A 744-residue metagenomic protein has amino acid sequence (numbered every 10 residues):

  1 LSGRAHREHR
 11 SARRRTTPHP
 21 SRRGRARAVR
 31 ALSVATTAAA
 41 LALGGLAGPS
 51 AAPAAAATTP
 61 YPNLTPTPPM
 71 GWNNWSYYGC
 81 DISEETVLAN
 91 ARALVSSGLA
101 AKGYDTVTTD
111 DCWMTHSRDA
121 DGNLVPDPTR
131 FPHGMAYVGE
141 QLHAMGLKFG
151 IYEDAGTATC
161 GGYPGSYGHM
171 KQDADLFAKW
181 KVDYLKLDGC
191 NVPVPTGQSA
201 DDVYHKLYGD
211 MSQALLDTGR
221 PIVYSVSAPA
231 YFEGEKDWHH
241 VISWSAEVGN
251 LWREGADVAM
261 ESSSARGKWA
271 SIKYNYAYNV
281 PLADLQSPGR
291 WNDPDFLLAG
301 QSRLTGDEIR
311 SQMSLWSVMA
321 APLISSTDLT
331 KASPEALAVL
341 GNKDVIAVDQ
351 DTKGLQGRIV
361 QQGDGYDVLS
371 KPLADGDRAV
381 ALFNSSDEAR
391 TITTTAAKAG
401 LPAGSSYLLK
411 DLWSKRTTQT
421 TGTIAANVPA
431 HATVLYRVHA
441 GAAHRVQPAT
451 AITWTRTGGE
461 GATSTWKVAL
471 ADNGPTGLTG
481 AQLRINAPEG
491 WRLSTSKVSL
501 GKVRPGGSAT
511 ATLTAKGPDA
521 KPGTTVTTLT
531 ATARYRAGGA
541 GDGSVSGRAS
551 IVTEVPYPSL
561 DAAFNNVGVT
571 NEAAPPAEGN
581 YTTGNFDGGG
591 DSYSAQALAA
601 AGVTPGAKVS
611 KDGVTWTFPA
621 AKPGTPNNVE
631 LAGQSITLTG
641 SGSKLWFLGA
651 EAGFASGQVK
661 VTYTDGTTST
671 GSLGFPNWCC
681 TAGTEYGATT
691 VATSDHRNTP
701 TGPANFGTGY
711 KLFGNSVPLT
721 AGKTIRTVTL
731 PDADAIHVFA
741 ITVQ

Functional and structural regions predicted by a protein language model:
R4-H6, R13-A56: Secretory targeting and sorting signals
T86, N90-A200: Aromatic-lined carbohydrate-binding/catalytic grooves of carbohydrate-active enzymes
H169-Q172, P221-D328, D349: Glycan-recognition surfaces
W316-M319, I324-S326, Q362-L401: Carbohydrate-binding surface patches
G376-L382, G461-G477: Short beta-strand elements of extracellular/lumenal beta-sandwich folds
T420-P448: C-terminal beta-strand-rich structural cap/linker in extracellular carbohydrate-active enzymes
D519-L529: Short glycine/proline/serine/threonine-rich loop/turn segments at secondary-structure transition edges
G547-Q744: N-terminal/edge-of-domain interface segments
